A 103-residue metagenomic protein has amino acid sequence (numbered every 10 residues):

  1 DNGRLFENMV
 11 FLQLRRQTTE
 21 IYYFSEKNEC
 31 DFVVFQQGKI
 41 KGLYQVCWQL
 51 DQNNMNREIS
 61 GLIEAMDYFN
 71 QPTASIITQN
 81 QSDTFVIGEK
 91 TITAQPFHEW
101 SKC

Functional and structural regions predicted by a protein language model:
D1-C103: A cross-kingdom feature that marks ATP-driven nucleic-acid transaction machinery
